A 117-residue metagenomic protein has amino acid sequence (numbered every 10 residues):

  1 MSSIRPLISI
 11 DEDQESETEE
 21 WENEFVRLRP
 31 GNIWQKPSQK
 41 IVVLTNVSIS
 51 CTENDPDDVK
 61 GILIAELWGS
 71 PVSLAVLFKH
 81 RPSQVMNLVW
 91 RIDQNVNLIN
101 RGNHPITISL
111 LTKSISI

Functional and structural regions predicted by a protein language model:
M1-L77, K113-I117: Eukaryotic proteins' extreme N-terminal regulatory segments
R5, R27-R29, R81, R91 (+1 more regions): Arginine residue identity/basic-tract feature
N46-S48, N97, T107: Beta-strand secondary-structure signal
K60, S83-V85, D93: Short beta-strand-initiation
V72-V89: An anionic, turn-rich surface loop/hairpin at beta-sheet edges that serves as a generic interaction/coordination patch
V89-P105: Noncatalytic modules at the cell exterior or secretory-pathway interfaces, chiefly beta-strand-rich lectin/adhesion
N103-S116: Short acidic/polar inter-strand loop motif in beta-rich domains
